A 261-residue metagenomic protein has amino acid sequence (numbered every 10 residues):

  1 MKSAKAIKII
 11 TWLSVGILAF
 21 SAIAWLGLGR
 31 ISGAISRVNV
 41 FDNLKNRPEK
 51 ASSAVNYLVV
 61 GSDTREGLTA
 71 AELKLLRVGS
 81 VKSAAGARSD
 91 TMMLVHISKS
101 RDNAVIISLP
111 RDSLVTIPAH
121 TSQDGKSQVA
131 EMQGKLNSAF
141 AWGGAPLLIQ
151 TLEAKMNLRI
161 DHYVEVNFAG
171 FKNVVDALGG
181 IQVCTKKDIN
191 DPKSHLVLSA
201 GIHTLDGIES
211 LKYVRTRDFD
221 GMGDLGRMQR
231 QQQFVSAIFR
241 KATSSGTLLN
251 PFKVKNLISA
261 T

Functional and structural regions predicted by a protein language model:
M1-T261: Non-catalytic, solvent-exposed segments at the cell envelope interface
